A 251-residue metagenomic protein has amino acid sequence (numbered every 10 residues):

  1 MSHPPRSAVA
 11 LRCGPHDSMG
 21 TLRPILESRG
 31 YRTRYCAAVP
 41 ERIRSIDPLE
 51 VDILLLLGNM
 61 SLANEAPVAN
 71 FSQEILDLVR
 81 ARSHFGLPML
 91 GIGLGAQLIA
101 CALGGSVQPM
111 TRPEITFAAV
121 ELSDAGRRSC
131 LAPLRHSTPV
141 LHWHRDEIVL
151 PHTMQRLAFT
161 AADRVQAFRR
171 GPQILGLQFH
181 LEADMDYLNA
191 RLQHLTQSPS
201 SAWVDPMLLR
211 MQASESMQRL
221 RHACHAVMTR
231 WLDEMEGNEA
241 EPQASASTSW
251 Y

Functional and structural regions predicted by a protein language model:
H3-A10, S123-Y251: Amide-donor transfer/coupling interface in amidating biosynthetic enzymes
S7-L26, C36-A37: N-terminal beta1-alpha1 ligand-phosphate binding loop
S18, N64, A100: Glycine/Thr-rich phosphate-binding loops of Rossmann-like dinucleotide-binding domains
P24-L90: Flexible gly/pro-rich beta->alpha loop and the following alpha-helix that scaffold active-site loops
G91, G95, A100: Gly/Ala-rich beta-loop-alpha elbow adjacent to hydrolase catalytic centers
I99, L103-Q108: Conserved active-site segments centered on acidic
R112-F117: Short Pro/Gly-enriched coil loops immediately N-terminal to beta-strands
